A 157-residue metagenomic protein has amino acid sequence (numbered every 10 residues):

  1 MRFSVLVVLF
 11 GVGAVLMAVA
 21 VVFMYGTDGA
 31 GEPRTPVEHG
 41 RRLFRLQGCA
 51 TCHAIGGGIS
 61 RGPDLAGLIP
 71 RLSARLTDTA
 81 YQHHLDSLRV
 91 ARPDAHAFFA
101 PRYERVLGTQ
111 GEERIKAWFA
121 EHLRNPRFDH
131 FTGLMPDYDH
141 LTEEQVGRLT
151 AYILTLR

Functional and structural regions predicted by a protein language model:
R2-G26, E113-R157: C-terminal capping alpha-helices of c-type cytochrome domains
V21-R45, T79, E112: Electrostatic cytochrome c docking/interface patches
V37, R41, A54-E121, L134-H140: Gly/Gly-Pro-rich "capping" loops immediately C-terminal to redox-active cysteine motifs in periplasmic/lumenal
R45-G48, G56, Q145: Short pre-active-site segment immediately N-terminal to redox-active cysteine/selenocysteine motifs in thiol-based
T51: Short, cysteine/histidine-rich loop/knuckle motifs that typically chelate Zn2+
